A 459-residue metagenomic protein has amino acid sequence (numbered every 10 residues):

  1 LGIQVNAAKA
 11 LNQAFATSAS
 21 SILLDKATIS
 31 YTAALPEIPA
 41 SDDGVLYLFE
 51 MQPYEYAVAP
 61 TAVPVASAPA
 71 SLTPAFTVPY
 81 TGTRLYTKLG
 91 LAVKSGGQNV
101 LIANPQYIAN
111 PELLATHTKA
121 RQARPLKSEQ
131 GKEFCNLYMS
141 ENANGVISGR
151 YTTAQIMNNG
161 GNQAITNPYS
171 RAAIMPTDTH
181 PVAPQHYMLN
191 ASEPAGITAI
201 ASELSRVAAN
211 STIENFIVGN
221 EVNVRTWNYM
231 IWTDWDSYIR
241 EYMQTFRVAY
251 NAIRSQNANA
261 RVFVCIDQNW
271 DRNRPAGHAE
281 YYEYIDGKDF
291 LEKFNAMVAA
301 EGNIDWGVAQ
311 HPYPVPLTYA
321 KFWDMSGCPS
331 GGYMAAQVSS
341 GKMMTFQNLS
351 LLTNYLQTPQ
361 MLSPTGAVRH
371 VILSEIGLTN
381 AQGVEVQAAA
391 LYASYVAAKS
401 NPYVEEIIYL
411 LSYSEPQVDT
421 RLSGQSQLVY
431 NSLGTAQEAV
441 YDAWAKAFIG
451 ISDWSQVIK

Functional and structural regions predicted by a protein language model:
L1-D25: Short, compositionally biased P/S/T/A/G/V-rich stretches that sit at domain boundaries
K26-A40: Aromatic/hydrophobic beta-strand junction motif of beta-rich domains
S30-T32, Q52-P64, P69-V218, V222-S237 (+4 more regions): N-terminal substrate-binding region of glycoside hydrolase catalytic domains
I38-M51: Solvent-exposed loop/turn segments flanking beta-strands in beta-repeat/beta-sandwich domains
A103-Q106, H117-R124, R171-H180, I217 (+4 more regions): Aromatic-rich peripheral "rim/lid" segments of glycoside hydrolase catalytic domains that contact and position glycan
G131-N136, G149-T153, E214-I217, N259-F263 (+3 more regions): Structural preference for beta-strand elements that scaffold enzyme active sites
V207, F216, E221, A249 (+3 more regions): Conserved, mostly hydrophobic/aromatic
I239-E385: Noncatalytic carbohydrate-binding groove/subsite architecture in carbohydrate-active enzymes
